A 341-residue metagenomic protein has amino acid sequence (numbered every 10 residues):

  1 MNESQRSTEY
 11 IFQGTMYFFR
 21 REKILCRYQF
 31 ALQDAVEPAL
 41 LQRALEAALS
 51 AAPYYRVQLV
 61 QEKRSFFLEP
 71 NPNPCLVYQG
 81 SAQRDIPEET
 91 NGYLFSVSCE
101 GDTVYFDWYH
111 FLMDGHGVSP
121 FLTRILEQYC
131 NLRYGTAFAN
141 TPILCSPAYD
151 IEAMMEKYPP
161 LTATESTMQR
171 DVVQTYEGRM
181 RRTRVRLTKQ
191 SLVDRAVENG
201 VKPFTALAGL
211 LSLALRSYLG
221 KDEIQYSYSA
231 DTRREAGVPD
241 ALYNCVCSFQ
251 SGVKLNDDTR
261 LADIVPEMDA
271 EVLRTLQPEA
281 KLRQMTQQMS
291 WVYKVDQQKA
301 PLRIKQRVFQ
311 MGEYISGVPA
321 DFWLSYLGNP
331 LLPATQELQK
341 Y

Functional and structural regions predicted by a protein language model:
M1-S65, N73-S96, R216-Y341: Acyl-thioester-dependent acyl-group transfer interface
N2-I11, E100, L112-R195: Non-catalytic, low-complexity flexible loops and terminal extensions
L25-R27, T103, M180-R182: Intrinsic-disorder/low-complexity, polar/charged segments enriched in Ser/Thr/Lys/Arg/Asp/Glu/Gln
Q33-A52, D107-T123, R184-E223: Acyl activation and transfer enzymes in specialized metabolism, enriched for ANL adenylate-forming modules
K63, G101-D102: Residue-level signal for tight coil/turn positions that link beta-strands
C99-G101, V201, V318-P319: Short, well-ordered loop/turn elements at secondary-structure boundaries
